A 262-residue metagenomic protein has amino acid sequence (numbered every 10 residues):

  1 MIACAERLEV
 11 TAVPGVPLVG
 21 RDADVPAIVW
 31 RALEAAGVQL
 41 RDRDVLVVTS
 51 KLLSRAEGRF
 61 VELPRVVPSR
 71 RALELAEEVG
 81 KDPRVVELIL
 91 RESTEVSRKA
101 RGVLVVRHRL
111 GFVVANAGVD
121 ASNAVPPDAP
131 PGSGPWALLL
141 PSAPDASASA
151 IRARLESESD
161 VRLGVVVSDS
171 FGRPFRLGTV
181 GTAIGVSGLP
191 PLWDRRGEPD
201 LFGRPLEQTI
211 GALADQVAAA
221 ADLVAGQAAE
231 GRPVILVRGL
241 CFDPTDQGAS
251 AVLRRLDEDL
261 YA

Functional and structural regions predicted by a protein language model:
M1-V45: N-terminal glycine-/serine-/threonine-rich phosphate-binding loop
I2-P17, S50, F60-V66, R71-L139 (+2 more regions): A structural signal for small-residue-enriched, beta-sheet-centric alpha/beta enzyme cores and oligomeric scaffold folds
A23-V38, S142-S159, L163: Phosphate-interacting basic helix/loop segments used at nucleotide- and nucleic-acid interfaces
R43, V48-K51, A56: Short, conserved active-site loops that position catalytic residues or coordinate cofactors/metal ions across diverse
